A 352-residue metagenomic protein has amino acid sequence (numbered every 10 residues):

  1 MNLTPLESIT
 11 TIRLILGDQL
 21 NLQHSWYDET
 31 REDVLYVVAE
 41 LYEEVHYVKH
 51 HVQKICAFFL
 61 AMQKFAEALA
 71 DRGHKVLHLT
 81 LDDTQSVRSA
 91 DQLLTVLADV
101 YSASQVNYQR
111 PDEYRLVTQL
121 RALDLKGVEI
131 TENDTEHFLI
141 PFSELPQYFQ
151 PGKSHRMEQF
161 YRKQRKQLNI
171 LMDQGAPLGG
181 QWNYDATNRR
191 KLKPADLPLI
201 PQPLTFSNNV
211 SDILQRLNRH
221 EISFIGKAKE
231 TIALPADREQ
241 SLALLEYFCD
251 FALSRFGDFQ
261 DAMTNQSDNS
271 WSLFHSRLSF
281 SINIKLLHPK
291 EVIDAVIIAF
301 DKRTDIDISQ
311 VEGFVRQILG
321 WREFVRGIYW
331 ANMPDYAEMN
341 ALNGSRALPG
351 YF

Functional and structural regions predicted by a protein language model:
M1-L81: N-terminal beta-strand-loop-alpha-helix module at the start of alpha/beta ligand-binding or catalytic domains
D18, L41, L81-T84, P111-E113 (+3 more regions): An acidic- and aromatic-residue-enriched active-site/binding cleft used to recognize and process polar
S25, E40, F59, Q63 (+4 more regions): Noncatalytic N-terminal accessory/assembly modules of large enzymes
S89-L234: Beta-rich, aromatic/charged-enriched effector core domains that present basic-aromatic interfaces for binding
L168-F314: Glycine/tryptophan-enriched, flexible segments
I308-R326: Structured ligand/cofactor/substrate-binding pocket environments in proteins
G327-I328, N332-F352: Active-site-adjacent "gating/activation" loops or surface patches in catalytic cores
